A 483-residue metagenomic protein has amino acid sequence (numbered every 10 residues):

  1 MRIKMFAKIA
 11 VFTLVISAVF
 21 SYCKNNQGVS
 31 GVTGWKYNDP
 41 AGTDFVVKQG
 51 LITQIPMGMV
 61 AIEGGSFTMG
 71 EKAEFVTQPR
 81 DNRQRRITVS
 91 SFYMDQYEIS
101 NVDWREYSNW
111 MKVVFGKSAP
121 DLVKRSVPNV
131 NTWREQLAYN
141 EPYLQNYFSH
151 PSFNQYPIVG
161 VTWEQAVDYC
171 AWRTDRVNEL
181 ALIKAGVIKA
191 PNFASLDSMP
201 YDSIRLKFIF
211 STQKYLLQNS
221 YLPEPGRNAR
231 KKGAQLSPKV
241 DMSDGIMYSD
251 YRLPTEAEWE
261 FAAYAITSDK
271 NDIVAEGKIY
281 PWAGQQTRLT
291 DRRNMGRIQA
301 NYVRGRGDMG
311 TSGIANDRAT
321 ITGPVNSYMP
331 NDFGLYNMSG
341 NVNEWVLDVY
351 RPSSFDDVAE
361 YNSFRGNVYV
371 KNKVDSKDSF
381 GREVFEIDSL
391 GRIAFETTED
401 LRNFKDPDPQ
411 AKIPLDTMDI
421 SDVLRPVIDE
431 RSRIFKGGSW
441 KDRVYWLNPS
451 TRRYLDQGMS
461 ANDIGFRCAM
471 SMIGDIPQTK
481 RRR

Functional and structural regions predicted by a protein language model:
M1-T33: Bacterial Sec-dependent N-terminal signal peptides
C23-D44, K48-G50, F75, S149-P157 (+7 more regions): Disulfide-stabilized, aromatic/cysteine-rich ligand-recognition loop
K24, F92-R292, G296-R297, L347-S353 (+3 more regions): Active-site microenvironments of metalloenzymes and redox enzymes
P40-I55, K232-D241: A short, compositionally biased domain-edge/stem linker segment
Q54-E71: Mature N-terminal segment immediately following signal peptide/propeptide cleavage in secreted/periplasmic
M57, G64, Q84, V89-S91 (+4 more regions): Extracytoplasmic
M57, S249-D250, M329-F333: Short loop/turn microsegments at loop-to-beta-strand junctions
T77-N82: C-terminal, low-complexity/hydrophilic appendages and adjacent surface loops of extracellular/periplasmic anionic
